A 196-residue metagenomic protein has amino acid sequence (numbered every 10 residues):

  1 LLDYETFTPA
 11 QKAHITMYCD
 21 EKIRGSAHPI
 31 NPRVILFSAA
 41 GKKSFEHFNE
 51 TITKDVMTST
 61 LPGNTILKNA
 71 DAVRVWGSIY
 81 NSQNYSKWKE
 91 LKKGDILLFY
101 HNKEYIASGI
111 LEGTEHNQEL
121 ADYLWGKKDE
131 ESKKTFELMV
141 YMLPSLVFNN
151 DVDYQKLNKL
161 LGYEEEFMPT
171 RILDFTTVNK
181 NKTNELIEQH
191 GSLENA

Functional and structural regions predicted by a protein language model:
L1-T60, E119-A196: Contiguous surface segments at macromolecular interaction interfaces
L61-S78: Short, basic/aromatic beta-hairpin or loop at an interaction surface
S78-K87: Short alpha-helix capping/helix-loop boundary micro-motifs
L91-K92: Short, well-ordered loop/turn sites that connect or cap secondary structure elements
I106-H116: Short beta-strand-centered aromatic/proline hotspots
